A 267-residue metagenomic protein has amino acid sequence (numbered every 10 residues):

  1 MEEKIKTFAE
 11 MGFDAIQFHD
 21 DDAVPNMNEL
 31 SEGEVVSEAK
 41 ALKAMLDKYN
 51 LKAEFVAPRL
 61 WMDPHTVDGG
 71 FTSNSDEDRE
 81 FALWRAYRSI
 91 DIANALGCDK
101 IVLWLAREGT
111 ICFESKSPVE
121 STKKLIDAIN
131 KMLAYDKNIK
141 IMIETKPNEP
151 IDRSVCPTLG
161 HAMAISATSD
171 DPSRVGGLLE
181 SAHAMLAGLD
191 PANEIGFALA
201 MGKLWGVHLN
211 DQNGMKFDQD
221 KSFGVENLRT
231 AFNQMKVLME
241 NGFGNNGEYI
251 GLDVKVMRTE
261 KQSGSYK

Functional and structural regions predicted by a protein language model:
M1, A23-E38, D136-I139, I143 (+1 more regions): Short N-terminal signal/transit or membrane-insertion segments and the immediately adjacent low-complexity/disordered
M1-R88, N94, K100: N-terminal pre-domain/capping segments
E2, E32-V36, K40, D76-Y87 (+5 more regions): Non-membrane alpha-helical structural segments and their capping/turn regions in soluble enzymes
K6-G12, D91, D127-K131, K137-N138 (+1 more regions): Histidine-acidic metal/acid-base catalytic patches
I16, E54, I101, K140-M142 (+2 more regions): A local structural micro-motif
D20-V24, A57-M62, L105-G109, T145-E149 (+3 more regions): Active-site-proximal loop/turn and secondary-structure-junction residues that shape catalytic pockets, frequently
M27-N28, H65-T66, C112-F113, R153 (+2 more regions): Short Asp/Glu-rich motifs
K48, F55, D63-G176: Active-site acidic/histidine proton-transfer and metal-coordination neighborhood in alpha/beta enzyme cores
